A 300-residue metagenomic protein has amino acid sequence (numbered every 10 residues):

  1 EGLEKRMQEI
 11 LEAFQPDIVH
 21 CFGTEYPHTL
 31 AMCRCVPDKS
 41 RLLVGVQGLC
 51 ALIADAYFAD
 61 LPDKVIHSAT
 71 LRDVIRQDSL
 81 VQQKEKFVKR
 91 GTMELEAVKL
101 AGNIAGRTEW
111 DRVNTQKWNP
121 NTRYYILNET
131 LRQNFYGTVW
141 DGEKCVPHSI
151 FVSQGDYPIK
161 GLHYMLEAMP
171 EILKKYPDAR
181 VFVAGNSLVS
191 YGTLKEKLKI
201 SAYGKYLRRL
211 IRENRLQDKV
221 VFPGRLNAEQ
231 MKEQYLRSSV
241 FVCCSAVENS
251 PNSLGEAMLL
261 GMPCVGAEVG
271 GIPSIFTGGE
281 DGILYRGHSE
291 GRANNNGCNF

Functional and structural regions predicted by a protein language model:
L11, R225, E233-S238: Short alpha-helical donor nucleotide-sugar binding micro-motif in glycosyltransferases
C50, I66-N103: Membrane-proximal helix-turn-helix segments that form the acceptor-binding/catalytic region of lipid-linked
D141-K160, L166-E171, V181-A184: Conserved donor-binding/catalytic core segment of Leloir-type glycosyltransferases
K195-R225, E229: Nucleotide-activated donor-binding/catalytic signature segment of Leloir-type glycosyltransferases, i.e., the conserved
F241-V242: A short hydrophobic beta-strand element within the catalytic core of glycosyltransferases that build diverse glycans
A246: Aromatic "clamp/platform" in nucleotide-sugar-dependent glycosyltransferases that forms part of the donor/acceptor
P263-G266: Short hydrophobic beta-strand element within catalytic cores of glycosyltransferases and related nucleotide-activated
G278-G279, I283-S289, C298-F300: Conserved acidic donor-binding segment of nucleotide-sugar-dependent glycosyltransferases
